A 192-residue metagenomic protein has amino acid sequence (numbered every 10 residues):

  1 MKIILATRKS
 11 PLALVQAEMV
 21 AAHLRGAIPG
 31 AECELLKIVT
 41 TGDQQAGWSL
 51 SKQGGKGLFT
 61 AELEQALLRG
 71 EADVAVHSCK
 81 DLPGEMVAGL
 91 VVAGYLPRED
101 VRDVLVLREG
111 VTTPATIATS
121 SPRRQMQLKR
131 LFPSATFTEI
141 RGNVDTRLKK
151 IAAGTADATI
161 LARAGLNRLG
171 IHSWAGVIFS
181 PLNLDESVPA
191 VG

Functional and structural regions predicted by a protein language model:
M1-G192: Domain-level signature for soluble enzymes in the chorismate/prephenate branch of the shikimate pathway
